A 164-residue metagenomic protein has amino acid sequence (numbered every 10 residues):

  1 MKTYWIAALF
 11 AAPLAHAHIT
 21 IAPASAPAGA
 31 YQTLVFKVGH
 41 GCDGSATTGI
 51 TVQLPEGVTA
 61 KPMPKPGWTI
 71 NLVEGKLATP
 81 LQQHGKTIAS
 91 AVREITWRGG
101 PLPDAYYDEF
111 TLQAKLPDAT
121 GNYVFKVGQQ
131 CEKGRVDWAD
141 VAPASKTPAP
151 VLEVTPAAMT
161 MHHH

Functional and structural regions predicted by a protein language model:
M1-A8: Sec-dependent signal peptide recognition, specifically the positively charged N-region followed immediately by
A12-L14: N-terminal signal peptide c-region/cleavage motif recognized by signal peptidases
A17-S25: Cleaved targeting-peptide boundary
A24, Y31-T69: Low-complexity, serine/threonine/proline/glycine-rich extracellular segments that form mucin-like
A28, Q130-H164: Extracytoplasmic/periplasmic copper-protein system
G29-L34, D108-E109, N122-V124: Short, solvent-exposed loop/turn segments enriched in Ser/Thr/Gly
G57-A91, E153-M159: A surface/secretory-pathway sequence property marking extracellular, secreted, or lumenal proteins enriched
I95-G121: Low-complexity, intrinsically disordered segments enriched in Ser/Thr together with acidic residues
